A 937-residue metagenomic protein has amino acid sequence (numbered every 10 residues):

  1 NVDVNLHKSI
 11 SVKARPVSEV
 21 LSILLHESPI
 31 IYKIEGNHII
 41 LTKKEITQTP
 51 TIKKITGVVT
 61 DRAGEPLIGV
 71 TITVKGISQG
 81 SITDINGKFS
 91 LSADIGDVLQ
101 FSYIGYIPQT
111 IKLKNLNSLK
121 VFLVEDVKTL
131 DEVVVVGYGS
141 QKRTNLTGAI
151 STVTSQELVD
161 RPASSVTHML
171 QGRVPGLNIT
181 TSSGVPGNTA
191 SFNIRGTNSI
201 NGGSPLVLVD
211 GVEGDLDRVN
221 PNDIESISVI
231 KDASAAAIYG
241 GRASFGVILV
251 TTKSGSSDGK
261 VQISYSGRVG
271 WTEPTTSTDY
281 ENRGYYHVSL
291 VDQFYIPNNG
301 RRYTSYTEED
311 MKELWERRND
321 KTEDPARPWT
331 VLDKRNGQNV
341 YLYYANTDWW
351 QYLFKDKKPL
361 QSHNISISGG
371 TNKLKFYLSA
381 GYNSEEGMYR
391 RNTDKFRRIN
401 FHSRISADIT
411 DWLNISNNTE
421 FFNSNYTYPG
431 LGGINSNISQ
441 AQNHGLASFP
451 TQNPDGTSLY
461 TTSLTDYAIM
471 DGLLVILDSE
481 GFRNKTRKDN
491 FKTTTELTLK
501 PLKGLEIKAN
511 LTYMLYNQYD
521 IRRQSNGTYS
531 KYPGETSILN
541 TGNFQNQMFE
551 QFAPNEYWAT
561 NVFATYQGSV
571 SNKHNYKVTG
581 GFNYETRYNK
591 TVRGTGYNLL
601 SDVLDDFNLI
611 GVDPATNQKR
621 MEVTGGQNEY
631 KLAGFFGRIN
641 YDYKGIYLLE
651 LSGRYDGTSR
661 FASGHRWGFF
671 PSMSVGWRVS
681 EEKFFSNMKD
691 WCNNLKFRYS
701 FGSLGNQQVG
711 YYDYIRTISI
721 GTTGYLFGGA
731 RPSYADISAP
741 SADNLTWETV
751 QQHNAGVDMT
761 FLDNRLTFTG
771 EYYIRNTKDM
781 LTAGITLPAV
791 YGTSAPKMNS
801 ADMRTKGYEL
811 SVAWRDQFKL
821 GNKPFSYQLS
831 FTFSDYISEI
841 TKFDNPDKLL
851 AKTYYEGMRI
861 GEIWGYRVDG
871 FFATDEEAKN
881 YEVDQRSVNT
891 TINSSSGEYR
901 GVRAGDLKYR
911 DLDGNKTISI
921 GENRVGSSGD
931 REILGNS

Functional and structural regions predicted by a protein language model:
N1, S28, I34-G76, V98-I107 (+2 more regions): Short, acidic, small-residue-rich periplasmic hinge/interaction motif at the N-terminus of Gram-negative outer-membrane
N1-I23, K43-I52, L91-A93, V153-P162: Short acidic/polar beta-strand-loop edge motifs in secreted extracellular and Gram-negative envelope-associated
V2-L6, K33-I39, I85, K112-N117 (+7 more regions): Short, glycine-/polar-rich solvent-exposed loops and beta-turns at beta-strand/coil boundaries
S9-S11, Q79-G80, I85-S92, P108 (+1 more regions): Short, surface-exposed beta-strand/beta-hairpin micro-motifs centered on an aromatic residue
S28-Y32, G80, V98-L99, I107-T110 (+11 more regions): Short beta-strands and strand-coil junctions in structured, solvent-facing domains, enriched
I77-I82, I107, K120, V136 (+4 more regions): Periplasmic N-terminal accessory/gating domains of Gram-negative outer-membrane beta-barrel systems
T152, D160-R161, H168, N193 (+24 more regions): Outer/extracellular conduits and scaffolds centered on Gram-negative outer-membrane beta-barrels
N319-K321, N339, A345, F422 (+4 more regions): Acidic/polar loop-and-plug regions of large Gram-negative outer-membrane beta-barrel proteins
